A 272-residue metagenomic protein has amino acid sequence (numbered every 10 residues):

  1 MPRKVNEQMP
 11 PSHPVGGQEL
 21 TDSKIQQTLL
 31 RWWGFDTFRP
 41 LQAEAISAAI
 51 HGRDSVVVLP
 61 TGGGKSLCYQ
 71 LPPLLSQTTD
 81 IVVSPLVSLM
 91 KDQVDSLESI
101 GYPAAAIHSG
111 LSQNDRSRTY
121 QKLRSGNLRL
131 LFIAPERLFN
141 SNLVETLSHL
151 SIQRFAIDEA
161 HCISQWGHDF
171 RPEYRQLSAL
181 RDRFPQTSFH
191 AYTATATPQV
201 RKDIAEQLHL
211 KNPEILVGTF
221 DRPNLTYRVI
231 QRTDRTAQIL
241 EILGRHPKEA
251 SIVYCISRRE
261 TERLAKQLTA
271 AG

Functional and structural regions predicted by a protein language model:
M1-L20, L131: Intrinsically disordered, low-complexity N-terminal extensions of nucleic-acid-metabolism proteins
G17-W32, D36-P40, E44-V56, P60-S66 (+2 more regions): Helicase motor core with emphasis on the C-terminal RecA-like subdomain
S88: Conserved Rossmann-like nucleotide-cofactor binding loop
